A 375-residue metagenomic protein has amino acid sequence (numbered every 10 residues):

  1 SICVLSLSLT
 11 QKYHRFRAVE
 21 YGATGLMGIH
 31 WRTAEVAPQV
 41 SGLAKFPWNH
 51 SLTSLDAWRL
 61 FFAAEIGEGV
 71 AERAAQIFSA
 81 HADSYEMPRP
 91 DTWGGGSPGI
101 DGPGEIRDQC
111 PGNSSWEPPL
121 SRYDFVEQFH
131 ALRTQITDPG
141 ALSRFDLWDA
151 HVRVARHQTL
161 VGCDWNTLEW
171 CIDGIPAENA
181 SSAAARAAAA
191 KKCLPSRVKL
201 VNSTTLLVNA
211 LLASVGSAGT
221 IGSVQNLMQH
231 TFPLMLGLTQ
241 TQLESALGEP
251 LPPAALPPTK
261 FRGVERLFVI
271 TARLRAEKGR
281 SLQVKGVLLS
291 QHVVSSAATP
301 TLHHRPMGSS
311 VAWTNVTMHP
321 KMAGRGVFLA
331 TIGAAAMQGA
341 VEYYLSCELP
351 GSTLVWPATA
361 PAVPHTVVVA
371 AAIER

Functional and structural regions predicted by a protein language model:
S1-A254: Substrate-binding groove of N-acetylhexosamine-processing glycoside hydrolases
L236-R375: Glycan-association/targeting regions that enable binding to alpha-glucans and other polysaccharides
